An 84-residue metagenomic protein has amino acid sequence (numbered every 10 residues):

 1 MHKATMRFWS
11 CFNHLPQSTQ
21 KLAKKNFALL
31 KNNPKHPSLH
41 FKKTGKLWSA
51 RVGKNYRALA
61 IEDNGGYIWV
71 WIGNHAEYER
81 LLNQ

Functional and structural regions predicted by a protein language model:
M1-N26: Arg/Lys-rich, positively charged N-terminal/basic patches that mediate binding to nucleic acids
H2-K3, V52-Q84: Enriched for short, Lys/Arg-rich terminal
R7, L22, K31-H36, G73: Short, functionally important structural connectors and interaction interfaces within domains
W9, F27, W48, W69-W71: Tryptophan-centered motif/residue detector
K25-V52: A short, surface-exposed loop/turn module that caps and links secondary-structure elements
